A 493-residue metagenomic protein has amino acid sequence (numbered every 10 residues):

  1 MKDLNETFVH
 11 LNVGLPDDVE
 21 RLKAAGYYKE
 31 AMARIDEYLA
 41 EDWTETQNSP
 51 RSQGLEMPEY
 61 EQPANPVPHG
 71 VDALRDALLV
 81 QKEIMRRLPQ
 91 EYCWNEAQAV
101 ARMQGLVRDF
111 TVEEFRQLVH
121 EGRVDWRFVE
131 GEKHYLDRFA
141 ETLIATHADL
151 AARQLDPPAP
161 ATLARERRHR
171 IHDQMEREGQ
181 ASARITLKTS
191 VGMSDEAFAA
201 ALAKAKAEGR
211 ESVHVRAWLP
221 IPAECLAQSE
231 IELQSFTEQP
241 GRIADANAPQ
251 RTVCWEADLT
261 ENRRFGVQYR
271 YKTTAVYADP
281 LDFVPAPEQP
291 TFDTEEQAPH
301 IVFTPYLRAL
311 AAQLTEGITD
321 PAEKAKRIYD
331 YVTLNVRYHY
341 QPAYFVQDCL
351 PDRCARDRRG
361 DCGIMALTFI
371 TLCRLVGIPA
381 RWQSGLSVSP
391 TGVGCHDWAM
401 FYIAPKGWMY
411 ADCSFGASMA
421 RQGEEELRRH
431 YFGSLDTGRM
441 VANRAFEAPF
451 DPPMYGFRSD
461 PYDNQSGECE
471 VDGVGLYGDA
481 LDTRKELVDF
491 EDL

Functional and structural regions predicted by a protein language model:
L4-N5, V9, A25, A77-V80 (+1 more regions): Extended, well-ordered protein cores
F8, V13, D17, R21-A25 (+1 more regions): Hydrophobic/aromatic-rich core segments of domains that either
V9, E41-M57, Q62, P66-A77: Boundary/linker segments of alpha-helical solenoid repeat arrays
L15-P16, K23-G26, E30, D245-C254 (+1 more regions): Acidic low-complexity segments
R34-I35: Inward-facing hydrophobic residues that define packing positions of alpha-helical scaffold repeats
E45, H69-Y277: Intrinsically disordered, low-complexity N-terminal segments that are enriched in acidic
P321-I328, D357-C373: Active-site nucleophilic cysteine motif
L435-L493: Low-complexity, Gly/Ser/Thr/Pro-rich intrinsically disordered linker/tail segments
